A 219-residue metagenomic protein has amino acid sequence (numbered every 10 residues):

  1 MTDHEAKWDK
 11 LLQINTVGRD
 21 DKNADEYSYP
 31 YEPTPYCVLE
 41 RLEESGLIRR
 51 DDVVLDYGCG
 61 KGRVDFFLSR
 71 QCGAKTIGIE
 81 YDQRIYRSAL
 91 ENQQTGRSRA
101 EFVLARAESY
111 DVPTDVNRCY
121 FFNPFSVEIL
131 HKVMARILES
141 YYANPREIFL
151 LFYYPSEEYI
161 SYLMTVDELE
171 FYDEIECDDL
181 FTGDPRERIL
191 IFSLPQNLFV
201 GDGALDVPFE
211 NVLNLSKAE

Functional and structural regions predicted by a protein language model:
M1-R49: S-adenosyl-L-methionine
D51-G58: Conserved class I S-adenosyl-L-methionine
G62-F66: Glycine-rich SAM-binding Motif I of class I
K75-E80: Conserved SAM-binding motif I beta-strand of class I
A89-L90: Conserved SAM-binding loop
R97-R106: Conserved SAM-binding strand-loop segment of SAM-dependent methyltransferases
N117-I129: A short SAM/SAH-binding and catalytic strip from SAM-dependent methyltransferases
E128-L190: C-terminal substrate-binding/active-site "lid" region of AdoMet-derived donor-dependent transferases
